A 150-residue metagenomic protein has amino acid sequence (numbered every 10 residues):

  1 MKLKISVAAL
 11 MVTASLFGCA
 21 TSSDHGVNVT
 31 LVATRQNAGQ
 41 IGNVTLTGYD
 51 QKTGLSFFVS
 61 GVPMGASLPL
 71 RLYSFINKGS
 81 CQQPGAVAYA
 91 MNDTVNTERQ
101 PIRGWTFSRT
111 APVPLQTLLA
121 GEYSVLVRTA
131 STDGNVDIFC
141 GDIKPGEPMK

Functional and structural regions predicted by a protein language model:
M1-C19: Sec-dependent bacterial lipoprotein signal peptides
F17-K150: N-terminal leader/targeting pre-sequences
